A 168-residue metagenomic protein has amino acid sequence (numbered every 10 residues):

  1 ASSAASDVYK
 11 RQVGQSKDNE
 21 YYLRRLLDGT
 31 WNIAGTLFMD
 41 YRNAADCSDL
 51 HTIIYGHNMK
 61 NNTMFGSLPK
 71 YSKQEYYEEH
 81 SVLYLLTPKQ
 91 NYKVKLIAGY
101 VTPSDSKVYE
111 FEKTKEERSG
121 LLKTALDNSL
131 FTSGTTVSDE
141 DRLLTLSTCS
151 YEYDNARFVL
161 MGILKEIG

Functional and structural regions predicted by a protein language model:
A1-A5, Y9: Single conserved hydrophobic/aromatic residue that forms the stacking wall/gate of nucleotide- or nucleobase-binding
G14-G168: Extracytoplasmic/periplasmic soluble domains downstream of a signal peptide or transmembrane helix
